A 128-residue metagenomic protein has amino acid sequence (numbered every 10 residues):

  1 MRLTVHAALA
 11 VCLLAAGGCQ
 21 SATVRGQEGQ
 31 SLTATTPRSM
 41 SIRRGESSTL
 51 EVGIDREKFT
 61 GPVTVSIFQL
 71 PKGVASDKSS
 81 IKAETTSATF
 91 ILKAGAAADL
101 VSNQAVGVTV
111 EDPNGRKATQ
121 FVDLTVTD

Functional and structural regions predicted by a protein language model:
M1-C19: Sec-dependent bacterial lipoprotein signal peptides
L3, C19-D128: Long beta-sheet-rich domains in secretory-pathway and surface-associated proteins
